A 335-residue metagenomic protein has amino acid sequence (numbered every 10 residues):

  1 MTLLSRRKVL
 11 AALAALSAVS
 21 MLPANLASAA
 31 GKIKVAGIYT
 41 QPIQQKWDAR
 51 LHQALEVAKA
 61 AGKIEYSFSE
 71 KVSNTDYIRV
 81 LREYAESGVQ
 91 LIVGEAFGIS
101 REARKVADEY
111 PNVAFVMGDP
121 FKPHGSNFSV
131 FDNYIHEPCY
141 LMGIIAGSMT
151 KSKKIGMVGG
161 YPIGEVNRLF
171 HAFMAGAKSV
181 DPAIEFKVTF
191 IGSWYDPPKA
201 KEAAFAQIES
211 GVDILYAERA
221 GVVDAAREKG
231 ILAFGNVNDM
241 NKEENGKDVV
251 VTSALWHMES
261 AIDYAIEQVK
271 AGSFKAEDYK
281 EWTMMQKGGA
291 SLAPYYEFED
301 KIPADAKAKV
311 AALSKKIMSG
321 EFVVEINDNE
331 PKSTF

Functional and structural regions predicted by a protein language model:
T2-L16: N-terminal secretory signal peptides and thylakoid transit peptides that target proteins across membranes
K34-A61, S67-D76, F97, P162-R168: Extracytoplasmic "Venus flytrap"
G37, V89-A96, V116-G118, S210-A220 (+1 more regions): Periplasmic-binding protein-like
L55, L141-I184, V188, E277-K301: An alpha-beta-alpha
G62-K71, D181-W194: Short beta-strand elements in bilobed, periplasmic/extracellular small-molecule ligand-binding domains
D108-N133, V237-V249: Flexible loop/hinge segments that line or gate small-molecule binding clefts
P123-I145, M157-P162, K247-E259: Short beta-strand elements at the ligand-binding edges of bilobed clamshell
K270-F335: Hinge/cleft segment of the Venus flytrap/periplasmic-binding protein
